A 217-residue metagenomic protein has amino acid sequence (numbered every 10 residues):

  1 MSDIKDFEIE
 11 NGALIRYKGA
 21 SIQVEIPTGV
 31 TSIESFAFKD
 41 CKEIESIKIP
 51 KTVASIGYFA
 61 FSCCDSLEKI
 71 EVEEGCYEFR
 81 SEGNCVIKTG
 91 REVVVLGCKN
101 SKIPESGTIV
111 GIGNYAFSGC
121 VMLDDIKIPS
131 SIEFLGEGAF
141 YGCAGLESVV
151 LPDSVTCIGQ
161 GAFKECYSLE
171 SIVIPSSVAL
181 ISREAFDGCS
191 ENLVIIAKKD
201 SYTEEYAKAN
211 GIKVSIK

Functional and structural regions predicted by a protein language model:
M1-A13, K18-S32, C41-S55, D65-G111 (+5 more regions): Structural signature of tandem-repeat unit edges
S35-A37, Y58-A60, N114-A116, G136-Y141 (+2 more regions): Consensus positions within tandem repeat domains that build extended binding/scaffold surfaces
